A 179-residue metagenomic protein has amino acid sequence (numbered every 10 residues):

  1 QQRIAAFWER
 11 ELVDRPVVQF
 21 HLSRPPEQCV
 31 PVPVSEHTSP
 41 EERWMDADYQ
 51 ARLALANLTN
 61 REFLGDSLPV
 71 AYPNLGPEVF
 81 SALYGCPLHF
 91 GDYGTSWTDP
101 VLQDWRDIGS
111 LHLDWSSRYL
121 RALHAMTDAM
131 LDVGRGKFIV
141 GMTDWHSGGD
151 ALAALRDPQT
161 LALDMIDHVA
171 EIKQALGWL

Functional and structural regions predicted by a protein language model:
Q1-G91, A170: N-terminal basic, low-complexity leaders that serve as flexible interaction/assembly modules and, when applicable, as
E78-L179: Active-site-proximal, glycine-rich beta->alpha crossover segments in alpha/beta enzymes that shape flexible
